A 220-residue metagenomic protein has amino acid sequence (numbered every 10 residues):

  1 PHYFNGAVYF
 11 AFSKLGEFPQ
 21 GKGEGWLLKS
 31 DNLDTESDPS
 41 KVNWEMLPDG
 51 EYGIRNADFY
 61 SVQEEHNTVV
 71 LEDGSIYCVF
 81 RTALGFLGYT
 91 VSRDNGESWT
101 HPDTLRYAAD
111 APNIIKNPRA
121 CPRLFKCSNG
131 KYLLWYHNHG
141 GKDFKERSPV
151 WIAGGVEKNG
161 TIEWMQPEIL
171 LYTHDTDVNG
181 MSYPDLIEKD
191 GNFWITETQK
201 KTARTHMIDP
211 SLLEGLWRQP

Functional and structural regions predicted by a protein language model:
H2-E65, V69-K116, K126-D177, D190-F193 (+1 more regions): Beta-rich carbohydrate-recognition and catalytic domains
E65-N67, C121-R123, Y183-D185: Conserved beta-strand position repeated once per blade in WD40 beta-propeller domains
